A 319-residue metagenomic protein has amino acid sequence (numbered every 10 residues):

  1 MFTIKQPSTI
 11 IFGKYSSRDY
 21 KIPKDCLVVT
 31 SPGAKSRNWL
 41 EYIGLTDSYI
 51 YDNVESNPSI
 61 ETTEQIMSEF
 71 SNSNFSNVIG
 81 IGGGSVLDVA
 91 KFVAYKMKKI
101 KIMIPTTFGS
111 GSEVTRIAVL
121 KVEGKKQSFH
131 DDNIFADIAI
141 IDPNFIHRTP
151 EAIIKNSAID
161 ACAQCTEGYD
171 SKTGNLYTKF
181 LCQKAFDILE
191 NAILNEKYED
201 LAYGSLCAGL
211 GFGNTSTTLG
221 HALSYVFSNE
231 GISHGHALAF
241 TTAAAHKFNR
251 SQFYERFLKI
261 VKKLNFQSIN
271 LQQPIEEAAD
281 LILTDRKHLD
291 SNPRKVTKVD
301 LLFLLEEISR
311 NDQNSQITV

Functional and structural regions predicted by a protein language model:
M1-N77, S268: ATP/NTP phosphate-donor binding region
I60-N144: Glycine/threonine-rich beta-strand-loop-alpha-helix active-site module that forms ligand/phosphate-binding
K91-I100, N214-T215, V226-G231, K247: Alpha-helix C-terminal capping segments
I117-T215: Carboxylate- and glycine-rich phosphate/diphosphate-binding segment that chelates Mg2+/Mn2+
C162-T166, L201-G209, L223, T242 (+2 more regions): Short alpha-helical scaffolding segments that buttress acidic/His motifs in well-ordered protein cores
T218, A222-E276: Active-site pocket-lining segment
E255-V319: C-terminal charged capping/lid subdomain of soluble metabolic enzymes
